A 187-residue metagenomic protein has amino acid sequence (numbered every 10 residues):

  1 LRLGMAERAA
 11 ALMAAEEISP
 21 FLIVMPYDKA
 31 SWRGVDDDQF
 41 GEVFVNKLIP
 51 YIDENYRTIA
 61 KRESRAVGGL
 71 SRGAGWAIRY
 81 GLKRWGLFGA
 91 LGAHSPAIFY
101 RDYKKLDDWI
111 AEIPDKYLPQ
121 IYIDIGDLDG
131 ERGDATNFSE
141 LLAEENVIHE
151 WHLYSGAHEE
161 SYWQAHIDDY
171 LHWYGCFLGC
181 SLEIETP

Functional and structural regions predicted by a protein language model:
L1-P187: Non-catalytic cap/lid and distal C-terminal segments of serine-dependent acyl enzymes
